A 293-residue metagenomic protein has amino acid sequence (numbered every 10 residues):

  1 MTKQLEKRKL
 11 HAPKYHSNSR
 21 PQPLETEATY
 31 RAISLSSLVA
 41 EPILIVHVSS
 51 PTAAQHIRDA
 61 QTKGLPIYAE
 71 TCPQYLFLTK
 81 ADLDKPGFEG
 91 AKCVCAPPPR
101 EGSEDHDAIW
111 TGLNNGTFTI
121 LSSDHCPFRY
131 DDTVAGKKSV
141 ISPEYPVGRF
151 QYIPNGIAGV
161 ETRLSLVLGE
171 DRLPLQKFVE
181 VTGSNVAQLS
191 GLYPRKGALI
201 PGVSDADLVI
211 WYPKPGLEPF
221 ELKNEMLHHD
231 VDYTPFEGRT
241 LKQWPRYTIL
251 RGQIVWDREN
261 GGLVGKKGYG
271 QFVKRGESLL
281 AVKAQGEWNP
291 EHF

Functional and structural regions predicted by a protein language model:
M1-L121, C126-Y130, G136-I141: Histidine/acidic residue-rich metal-binding segments in metalloenzymes
Q4, V264-F293: Eukaryotic N-terminal low-complexity, Ser/Thr- and Lys/Arg-rich leader segments that predominantly function as
A12-A40, R129-P213: His/Asp/Glu-enriched, well-ordered alpha-helical/loop segment that forms or immediately abuts the divalent-metal
T71, S123, T162, T182 (+1 more regions): Ser/Thr-centric signal marking residues that sit in or immediately flank functional binding/regulatory motifs
G112, E170, R239: Residues that form generic nucleotide/phosphate-binding pockets
A135-N155, P201-K274: C-terminal cap of metal-dependent C-N hydrolases
R163-G169, Q188, P213-K214, N224-E225 (+1 more regions): Acidic/His-rich, metal-assisted hydrolase cores and their charged scaffolds
